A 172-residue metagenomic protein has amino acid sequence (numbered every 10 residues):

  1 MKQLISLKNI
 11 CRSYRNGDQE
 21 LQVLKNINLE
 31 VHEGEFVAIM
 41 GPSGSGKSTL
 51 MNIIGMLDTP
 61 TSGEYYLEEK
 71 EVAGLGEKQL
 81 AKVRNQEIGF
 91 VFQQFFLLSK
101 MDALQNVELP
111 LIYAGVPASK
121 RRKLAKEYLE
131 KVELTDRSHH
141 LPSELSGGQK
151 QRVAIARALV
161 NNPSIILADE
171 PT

Functional and structural regions predicted by a protein language model:
K2-T172: ABC family nucleotide-binding domain
